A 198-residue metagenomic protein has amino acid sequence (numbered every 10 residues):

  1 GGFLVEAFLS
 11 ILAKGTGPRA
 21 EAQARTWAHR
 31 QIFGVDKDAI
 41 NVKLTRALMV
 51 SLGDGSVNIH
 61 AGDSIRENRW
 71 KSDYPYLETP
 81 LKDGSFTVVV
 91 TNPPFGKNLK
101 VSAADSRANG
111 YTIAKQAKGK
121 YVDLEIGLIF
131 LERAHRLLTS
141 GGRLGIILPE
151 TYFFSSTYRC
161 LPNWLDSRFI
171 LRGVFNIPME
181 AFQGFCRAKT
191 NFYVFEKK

Functional and structural regions predicted by a protein language model:
G1-P80, G84, V88, G96-N98 (+4 more regions): Conserved S-adenosyl-L-methionine
R25, F182-R187: Short glycine-biased active-site loop of nucleotidyltransferases that positions the nucleotide triphosphate and helps
A39-V42, D83, T87, L124-L131 (+2 more regions): Amphipathic alpha-helical transducer elements in NTP-driven molecular machines
S72-Y76, F185-V194: Short, surface-exposed amphipathic charged segments that create phosphate/polyanion-binding patches used for binding
V89-V90, L144: Hydrophobic beta-strand segment of the Class I
F95-I129: Mobile active-site "lid"/loop adjacent to the S-adenosyl-L-methionine
G119-A181, F192-V194: Conserved Class I SAM-dependent methyltransferase catalytic core
E196-K198: Solvent-exposed residues in well-ordered beta-strands and their adjoining turns, especially edge/terminal strands
